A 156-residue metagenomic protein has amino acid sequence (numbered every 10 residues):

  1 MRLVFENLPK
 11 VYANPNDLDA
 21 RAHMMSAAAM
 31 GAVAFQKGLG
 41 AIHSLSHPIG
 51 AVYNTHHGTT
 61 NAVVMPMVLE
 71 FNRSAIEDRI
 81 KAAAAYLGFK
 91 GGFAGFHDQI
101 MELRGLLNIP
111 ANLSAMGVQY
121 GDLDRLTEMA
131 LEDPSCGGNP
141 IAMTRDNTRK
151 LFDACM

Functional and structural regions predicted by a protein language model:
M1-K37, P140, D146: Carboxylate- and glycine-rich phosphate/diphosphate-binding segment that chelates Mg2+/Mn2+
M1-V4, I42, A62, I80 (+2 more regions): A general structural signal for well-ordered alpha-helical segments in protein cores
R2, E6, S26, H47 (+4 more regions): Generic alpha-helical structural context detector
V4-N7, V11, L107, M129 (+1 more regions): A short secondary-structure junction motif
M24-G31, M65, I100, R104 (+2 more regions): Short alpha-helical scaffolding segments that buttress acidic/His motifs in well-ordered protein cores
A29-N61, D133-G138: Glycine-rich phosphate/pyrophosphate-binding beta-alpha loops
I49-D122: Gly/Pro-rich interdomain helix-loop hinge
Y120-M156: Short, amphipathic C-terminal "tail helix"
